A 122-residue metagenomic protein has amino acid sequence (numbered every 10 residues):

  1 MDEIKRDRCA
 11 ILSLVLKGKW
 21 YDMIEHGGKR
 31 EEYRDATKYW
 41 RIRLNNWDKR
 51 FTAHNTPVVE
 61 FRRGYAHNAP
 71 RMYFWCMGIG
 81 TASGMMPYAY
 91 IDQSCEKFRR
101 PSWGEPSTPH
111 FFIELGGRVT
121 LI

Functional and structural regions predicted by a protein language model:
D2-I122: Structured alpha/beta reader/binder surfaces that contact nucleic acids or chromatin modification marks
